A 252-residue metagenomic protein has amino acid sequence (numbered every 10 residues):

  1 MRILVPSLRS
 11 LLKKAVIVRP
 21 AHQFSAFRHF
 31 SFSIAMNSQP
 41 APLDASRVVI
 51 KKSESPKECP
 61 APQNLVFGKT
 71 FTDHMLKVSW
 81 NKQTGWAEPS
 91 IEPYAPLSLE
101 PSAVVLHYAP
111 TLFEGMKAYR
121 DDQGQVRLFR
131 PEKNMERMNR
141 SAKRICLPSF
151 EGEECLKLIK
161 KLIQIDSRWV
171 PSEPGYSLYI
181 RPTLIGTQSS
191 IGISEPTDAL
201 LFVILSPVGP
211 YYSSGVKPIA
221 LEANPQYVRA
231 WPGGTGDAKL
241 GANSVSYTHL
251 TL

Functional and structural regions predicted by a protein language model:
M1-S38: N-terminal mitochondrial targeting presequence
P6, F32-L158, L162, S190-L250: Helix-start/capping segments and mature chain N-termini
P20, S25, C146, F150 (+2 more regions): Residue-level signal for secondary-structure boundary elements
I165-R168, E173-D198: Non-catalytic, conformational "gating/processing" segments within enzyme and secreted inhibitor domains
